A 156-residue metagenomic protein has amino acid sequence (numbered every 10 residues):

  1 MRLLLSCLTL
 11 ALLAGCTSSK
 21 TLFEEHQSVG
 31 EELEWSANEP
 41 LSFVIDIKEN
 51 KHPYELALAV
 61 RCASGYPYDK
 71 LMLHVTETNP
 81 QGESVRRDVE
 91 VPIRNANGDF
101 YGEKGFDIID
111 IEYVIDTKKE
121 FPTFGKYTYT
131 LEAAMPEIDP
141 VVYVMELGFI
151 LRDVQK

Functional and structural regions predicted by a protein language model:
M1-L5: Positively charged n-region of N-terminal signal peptides that target proteins for export
A14-G15: C-terminal motif of bacterial Sec signal peptides marking the signal peptidase cleavage site
K20-K70: Start-of-domain marker
E39-P40, V91-I93, Y101-D116: A beta-strand/beta-hairpin structural motif
K51-L58, K119-A134: Noncatalytic modules at the cell exterior or secretory-pathway interfaces, chiefly beta-strand-rich lectin/adhesion
C62-G65, D110-E120, A133-V144: Short acidic/polar inter-strand loop motif in beta-rich domains
P67-L73, Y143-E146: Short coil-to-beta strand junction motifs in C2/discoidin
D139-K156: C-terminal interaction-tip segments
